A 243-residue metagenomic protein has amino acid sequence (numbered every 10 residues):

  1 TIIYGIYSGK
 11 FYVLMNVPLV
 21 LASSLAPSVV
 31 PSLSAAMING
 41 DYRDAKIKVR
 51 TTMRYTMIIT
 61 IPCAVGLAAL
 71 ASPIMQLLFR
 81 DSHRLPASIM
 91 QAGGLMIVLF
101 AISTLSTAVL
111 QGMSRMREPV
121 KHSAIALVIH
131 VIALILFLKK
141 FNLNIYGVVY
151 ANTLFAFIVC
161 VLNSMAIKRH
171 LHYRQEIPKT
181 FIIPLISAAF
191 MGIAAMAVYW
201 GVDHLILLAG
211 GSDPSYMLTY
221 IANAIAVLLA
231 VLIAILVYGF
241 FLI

Functional and structural regions predicted by a protein language model:
I3-A22, M53-I58: Alpha-helical transmembrane segments of polytopic membrane transporters and translocases
G9, T56, M90-G93, I97 (+2 more regions): Residue-level recognition of transmembrane alpha-helices in multi-pass small-molecule transporters/permeases
S23-D41, M53: Helix-loop junctions and terminal segments of transmembrane helices in multi-pass membrane transport/translocation
K48-A68, I145-H170, L185: Short alpha-helical transmembrane segments in multi-pass integral membrane proteins
A68-V98, G210-L218: Interfacial segments at transmembrane-helix termini and the short loops linking adjacent helices
L95-I125: Membrane-interface junctions at transmembrane-helix termini in multi-pass inner-membrane proteins
R117, L127-M165, Q175, V198-L228: Membrane-interface helix-loop junctions in multi-pass transport and translocation proteins
T153-H204, I233-I243: C-terminal transmembrane helix end/exit motif
